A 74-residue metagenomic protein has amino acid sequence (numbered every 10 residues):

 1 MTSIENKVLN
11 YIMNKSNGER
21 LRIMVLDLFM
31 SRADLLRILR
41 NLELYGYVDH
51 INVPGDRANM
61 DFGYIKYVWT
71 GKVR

Functional and structural regions predicted by a protein language model:
T2-I4, G18-R20, V53-R74: Short, cationic-aromatic polyanion-contact patches
T2-R22, L26: Short amphipathic alpha-helical interface segments
M24, R37, P54-G55: Proline- and acidic/polar-enriched loop/turn elements at helix boundaries
F29-L44: Short amphipathic alpha-helical interaction segments
E43-P54: A short, conserved structural fragment
